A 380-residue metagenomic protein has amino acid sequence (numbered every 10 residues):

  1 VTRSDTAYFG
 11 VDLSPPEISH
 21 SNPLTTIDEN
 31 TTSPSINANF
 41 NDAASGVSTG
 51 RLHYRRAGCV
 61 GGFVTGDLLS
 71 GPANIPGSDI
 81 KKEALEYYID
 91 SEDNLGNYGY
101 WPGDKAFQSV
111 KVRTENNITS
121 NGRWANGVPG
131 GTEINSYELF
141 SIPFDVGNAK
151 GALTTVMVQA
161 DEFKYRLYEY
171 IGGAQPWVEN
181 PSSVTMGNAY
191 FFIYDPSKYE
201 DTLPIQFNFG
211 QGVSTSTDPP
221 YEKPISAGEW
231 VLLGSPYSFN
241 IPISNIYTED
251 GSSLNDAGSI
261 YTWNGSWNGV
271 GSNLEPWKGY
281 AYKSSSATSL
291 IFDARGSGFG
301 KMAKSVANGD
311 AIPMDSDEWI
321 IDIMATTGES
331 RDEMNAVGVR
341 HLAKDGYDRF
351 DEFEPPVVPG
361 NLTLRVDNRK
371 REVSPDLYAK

Functional and structural regions predicted by a protein language model:
V1-T119: Glycan-association/targeting regions that enable binding to alpha-glucans and other polysaccharides
S109-K380: N-terminal exported-region signature
